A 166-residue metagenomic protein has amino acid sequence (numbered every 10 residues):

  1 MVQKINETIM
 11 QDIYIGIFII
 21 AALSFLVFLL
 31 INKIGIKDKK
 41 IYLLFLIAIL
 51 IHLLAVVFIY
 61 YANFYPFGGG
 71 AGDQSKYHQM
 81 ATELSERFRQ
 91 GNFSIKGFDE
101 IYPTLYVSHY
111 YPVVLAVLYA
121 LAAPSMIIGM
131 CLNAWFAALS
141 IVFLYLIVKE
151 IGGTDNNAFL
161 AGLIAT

Functional and structural regions predicted by a protein language model:
V2-V57: Start-transfer (signal-anchor) and selected internal transmembrane alpha helices of multi-pass inner/ER membrane
I15-G16, A48, P103, L115 (+1 more regions): Alpha-helical transmembrane segments of multi-pass integral membrane proteins
V27-K33, C131-G152: Transmembrane-helix motifs of polytopic, lipid-linked glycan transferases
K37, A55-Q74: Helix-to-loop transition at the C-terminal end of transmembrane segments
D73-P124: Short hydrophobic/aromatic helix or loop-helix immediately within or flanking a transmembrane segment in polytopic
H109-V113, L121-V142: Loop-to-helix entry region of an early transmembrane alpha helix in multi-pass inner-membrane enzymes
I127, L144-T166: Transmembrane-helix signature of polytopic, membrane-embedded enzymes that assemble or transfer cell-envelope glycans
